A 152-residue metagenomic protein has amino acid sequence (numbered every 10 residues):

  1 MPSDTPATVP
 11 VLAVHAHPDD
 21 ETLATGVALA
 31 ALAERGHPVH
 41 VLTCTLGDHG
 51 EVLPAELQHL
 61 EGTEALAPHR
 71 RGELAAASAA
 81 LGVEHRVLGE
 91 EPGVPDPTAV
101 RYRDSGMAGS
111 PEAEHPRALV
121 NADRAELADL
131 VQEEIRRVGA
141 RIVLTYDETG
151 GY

Functional and structural regions predicted by a protein language model:
M1-P18, T22-Y152: Active-site beta-strand->loop->alpha-helix modules in alpha/beta enzyme cores, enriched in Gly/His/Asp(Glu)
